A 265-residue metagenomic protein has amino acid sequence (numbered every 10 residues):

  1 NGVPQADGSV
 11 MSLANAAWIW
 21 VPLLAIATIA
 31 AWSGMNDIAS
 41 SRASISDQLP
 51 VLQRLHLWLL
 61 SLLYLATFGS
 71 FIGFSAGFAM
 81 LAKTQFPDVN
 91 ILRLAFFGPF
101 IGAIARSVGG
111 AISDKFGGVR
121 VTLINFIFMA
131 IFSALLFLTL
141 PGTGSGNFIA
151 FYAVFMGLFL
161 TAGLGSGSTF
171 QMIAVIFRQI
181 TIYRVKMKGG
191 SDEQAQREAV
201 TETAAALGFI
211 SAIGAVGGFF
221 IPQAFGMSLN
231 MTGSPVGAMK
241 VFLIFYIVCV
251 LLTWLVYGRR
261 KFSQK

Functional and structural regions predicted by a protein language model:
G2-V21, A224-Y246: A membrane-interface helix-boundary motif in multi-pass transporters
I19-S41, L252-V256: C-terminal membrane-cytosol helix-exit motif in multi-pass small-molecule transporters
N36-S61: Juxtamembrane intracellular "pre-TM" segments in multi-pass secondary transporters
R54-A103, S166, F170-Q171, I221: Extracytoplasmic gate region of multi-pass secondary transporters
R106-G118: Helix-to-loop junctions at the C-terminal end of transmembrane segments in multipass secondary transporters
V119-T169: C-terminal transmembrane helical hairpin of 12-TM major facilitator-type secondary transporters
L164-Q194: Intracellular juxtamembrane helix-capping segments at the cytosolic ends of symmetry-related transmembrane helices
M187-M231: A late C-terminal transmembrane helix in Major Facilitator Superfamily
